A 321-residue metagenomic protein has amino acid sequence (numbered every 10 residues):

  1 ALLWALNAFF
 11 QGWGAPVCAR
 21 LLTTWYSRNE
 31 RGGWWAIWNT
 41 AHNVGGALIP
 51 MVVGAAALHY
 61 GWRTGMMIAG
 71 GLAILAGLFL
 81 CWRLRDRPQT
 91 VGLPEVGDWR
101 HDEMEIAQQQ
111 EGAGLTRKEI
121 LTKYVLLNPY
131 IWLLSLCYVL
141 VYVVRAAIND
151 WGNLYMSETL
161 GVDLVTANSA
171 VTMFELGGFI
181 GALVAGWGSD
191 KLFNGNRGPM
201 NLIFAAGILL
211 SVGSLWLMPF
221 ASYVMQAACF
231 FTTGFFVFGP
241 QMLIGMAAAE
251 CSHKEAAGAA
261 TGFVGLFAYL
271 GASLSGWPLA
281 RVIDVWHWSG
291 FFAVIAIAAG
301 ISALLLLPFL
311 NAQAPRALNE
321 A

Functional and structural regions predicted by a protein language model:
L3-N43: Cytoplasmic helix-loop-helix junction between adjacent transmembrane helices in 12-TM secondary transporters
W38, H42-V91: Helix-loop-helix hairpin linking two adjacent transmembrane segments in secondary transporters
V91-L133: Juxtamembrane intracellular "pre-TM" segments in multi-pass secondary transporters
N128-L183, Q241, S275-G276: Extracytoplasmic gate region of multi-pass secondary transporters
L183-G195, I283-D284: Helix-to-loop junctions at the C-terminal end of transmembrane segments in multipass secondary transporters
K191-A205: Cytoplasmic membrane-interface "Motif A"-like loop-to-helix N-cap segments of 12-TM Major Facilitator Superfamily
A206-F220: C-terminal ends and interior cores of transmembrane alpha-helices in multi-pass membrane transporters/permeases
K254-V285: A late C-terminal transmembrane helix in Major Facilitator Superfamily
